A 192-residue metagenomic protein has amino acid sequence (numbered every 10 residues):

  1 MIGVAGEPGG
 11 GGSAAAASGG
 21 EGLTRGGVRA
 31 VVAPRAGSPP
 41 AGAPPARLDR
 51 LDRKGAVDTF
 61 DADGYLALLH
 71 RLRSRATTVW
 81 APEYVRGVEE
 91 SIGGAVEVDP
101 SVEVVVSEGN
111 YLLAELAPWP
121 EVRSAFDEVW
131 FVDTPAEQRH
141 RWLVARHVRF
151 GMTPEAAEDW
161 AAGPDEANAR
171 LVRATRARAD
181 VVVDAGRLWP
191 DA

Functional and structural regions predicted by a protein language model:
I2-V4: Hydrophobic anchor at the beta1->P-loop junction of P-loop NTPases
G9: Walker A (P-loop) phosphate-binding loop of P-loop NTPases
G12: Conserved lysine of the Walker
A15: Hydrophobic positions on the alpha1 helix immediately C-terminal to the Walker A/P-loop
E21-V31: Post-Walker A helix-loop "phosphate-sensing" segment adjacent to the P-loop in P-loop NTPases
V31-P34, P40-E89: Conserved nucleotide-sensing/catalytic segment adjacent to the nucleotide-binding pocket in NTP-handling enzymes
V88-R146: ATP-dependent NMP and nucleoside kinases share a basic, alpha-helical "lid"
G94, A117-P120, V148-A192: Small-molecule kinase domains that catalyze NTP-dependent phosphoryl transfer to phosphate-bearing small molecules
